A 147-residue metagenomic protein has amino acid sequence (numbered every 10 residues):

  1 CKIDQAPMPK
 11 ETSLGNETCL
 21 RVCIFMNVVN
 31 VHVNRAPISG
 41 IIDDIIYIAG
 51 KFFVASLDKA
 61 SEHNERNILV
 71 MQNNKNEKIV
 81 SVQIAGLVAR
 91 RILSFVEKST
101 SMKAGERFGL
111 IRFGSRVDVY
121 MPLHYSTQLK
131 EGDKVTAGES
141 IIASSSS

Functional and structural regions predicted by a protein language model:
C1-S147: Contiguous, well-folded functional domains in the mature portion of proteins
